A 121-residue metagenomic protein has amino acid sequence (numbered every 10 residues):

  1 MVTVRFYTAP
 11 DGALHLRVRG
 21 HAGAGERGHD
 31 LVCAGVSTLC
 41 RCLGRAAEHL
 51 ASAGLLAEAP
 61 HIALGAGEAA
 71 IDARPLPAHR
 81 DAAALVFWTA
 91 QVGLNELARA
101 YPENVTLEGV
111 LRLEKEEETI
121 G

Functional and structural regions predicted by a protein language model:
M1-L31, R41, R45-G121: N-terminal intrinsically disordered, cationic/polar leader segments that include organellar targeting peptides
V32-V36: Short, conserved glycine- and acidic-residue-centered signature motifs in active-site or ligand-binding loops
